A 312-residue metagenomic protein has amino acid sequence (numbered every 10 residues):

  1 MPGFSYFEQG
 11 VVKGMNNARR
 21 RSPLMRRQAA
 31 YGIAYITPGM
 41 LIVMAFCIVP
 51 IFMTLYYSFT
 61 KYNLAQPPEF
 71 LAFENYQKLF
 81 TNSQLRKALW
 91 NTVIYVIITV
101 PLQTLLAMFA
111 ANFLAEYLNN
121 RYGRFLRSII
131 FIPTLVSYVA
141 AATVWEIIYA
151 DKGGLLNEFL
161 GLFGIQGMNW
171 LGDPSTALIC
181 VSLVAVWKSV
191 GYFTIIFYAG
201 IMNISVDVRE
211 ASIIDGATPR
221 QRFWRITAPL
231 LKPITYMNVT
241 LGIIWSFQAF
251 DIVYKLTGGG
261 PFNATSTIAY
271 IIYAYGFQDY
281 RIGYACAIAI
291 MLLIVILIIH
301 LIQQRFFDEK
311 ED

Functional and structural regions predicted by a protein language model:
M1-P2, Y122: A broadly tuned "polar low-complexity/structure-edge" signature
P2-R26: Short, Lys/Arg-rich, polar N-terminal cytosolic tail immediately upstream of the first transmembrane signal-anchor
Q28-D312: A structural signal for multi-pass alpha-helical bundles of membrane permease subunits that mediate small-molecule
